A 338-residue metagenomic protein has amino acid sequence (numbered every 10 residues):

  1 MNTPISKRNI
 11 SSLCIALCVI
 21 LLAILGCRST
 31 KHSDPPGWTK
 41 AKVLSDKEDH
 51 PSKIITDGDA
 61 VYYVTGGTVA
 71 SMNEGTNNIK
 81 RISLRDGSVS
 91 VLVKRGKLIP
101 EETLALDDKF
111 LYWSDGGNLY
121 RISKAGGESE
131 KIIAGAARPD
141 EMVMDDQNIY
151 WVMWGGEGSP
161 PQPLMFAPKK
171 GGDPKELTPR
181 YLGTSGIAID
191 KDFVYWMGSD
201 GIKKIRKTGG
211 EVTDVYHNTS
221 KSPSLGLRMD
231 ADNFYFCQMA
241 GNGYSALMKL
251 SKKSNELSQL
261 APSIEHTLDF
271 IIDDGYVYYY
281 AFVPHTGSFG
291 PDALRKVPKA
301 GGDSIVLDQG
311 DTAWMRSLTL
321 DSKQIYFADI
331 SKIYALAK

Functional and structural regions predicted by a protein language model:
A23-G26: C-terminal motif of bacterial Sec signal peptides marking the signal peptidase cleavage site
V43-E48, V93-K97, I132-A136, L177-Y181 (+3 more regions): Surface loop/turn motifs at the tips and blade-to-blade linkers of beta-strand repeat domains
D49-I55, I99-L106, A137-M144, L182-I189 (+3 more regions): Repeated scaffold domains used in trafficking and secretory/extracellular systems, primarily beta-propellers
Y62-V64, Y112-W113, Y150-V152, Y195-W196 (+3 more regions): Residue position within the beta-strands of beta-propeller blades
G67-M72, N118, G155-S159, G201 (+3 more regions): Short glycine/acidic-enriched loop and turn motifs that connect beta-strands
G75-K80, G117-R121, Q162-F166, D200-K204 (+3 more regions): A short loop-to-beta-strand structural motif that recurs across blades of beta-propeller domains
S83-G87, S123-G127, P168-G172, R206-G210 (+3 more regions): Short loop/turn segments that connect beta-strands within beta-propeller blades
A313-K338: Blade-level signature of beta-propeller repeat domains, shared across WD40, Kelch, NHL, RCC1 and BNR/Asp-box propellers
